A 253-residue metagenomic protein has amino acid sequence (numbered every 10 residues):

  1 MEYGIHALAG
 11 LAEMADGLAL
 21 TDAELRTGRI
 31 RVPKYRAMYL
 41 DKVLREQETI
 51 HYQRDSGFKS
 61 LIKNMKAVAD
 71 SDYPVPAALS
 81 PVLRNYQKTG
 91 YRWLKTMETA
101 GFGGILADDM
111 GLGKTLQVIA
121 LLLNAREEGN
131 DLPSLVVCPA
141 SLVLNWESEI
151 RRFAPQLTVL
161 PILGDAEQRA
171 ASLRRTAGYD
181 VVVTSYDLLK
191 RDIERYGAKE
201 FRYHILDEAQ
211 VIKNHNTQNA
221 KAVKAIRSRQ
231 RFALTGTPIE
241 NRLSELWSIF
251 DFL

Functional and structural regions predicted by a protein language model:
M1-N64, D131, L246: Charged, low-complexity intrinsically disordered regions
H51-L253: ASCE P-loop NTPase motor core, strongest for the SF2 helicase catalytic module
